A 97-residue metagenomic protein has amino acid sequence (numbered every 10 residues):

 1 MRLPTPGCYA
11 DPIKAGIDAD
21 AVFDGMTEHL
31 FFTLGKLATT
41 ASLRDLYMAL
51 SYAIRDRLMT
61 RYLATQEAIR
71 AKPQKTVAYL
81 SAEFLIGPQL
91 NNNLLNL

Functional and structural regions predicted by a protein language model:
M1-L97: A conserved ligand/cofactor-binding region detector
